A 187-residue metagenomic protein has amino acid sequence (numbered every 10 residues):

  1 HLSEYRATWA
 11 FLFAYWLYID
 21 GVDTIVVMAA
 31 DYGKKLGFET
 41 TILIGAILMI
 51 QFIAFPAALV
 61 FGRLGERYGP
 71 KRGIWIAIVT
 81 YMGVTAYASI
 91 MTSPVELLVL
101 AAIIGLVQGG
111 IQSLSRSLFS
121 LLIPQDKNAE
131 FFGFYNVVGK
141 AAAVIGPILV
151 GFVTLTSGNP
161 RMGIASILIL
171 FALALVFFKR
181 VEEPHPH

Functional and structural regions predicted by a protein language model:
H1-L12: Juxtamembrane intracellular "pre-TM" segments in multi-pass secondary transporters
V27-L43: Short amphipathic helix-loop junctions that connect adjacent transmembrane helices in Major Facilitator Superfamily/SLC
P56-P70, T154: Helix-to-loop junctions at the C-terminal end of transmembrane segments in multipass secondary transporters
R72-Y87: Structural signature of the two symmetry-related core transmembrane helices
S89-A101: Helix-loop junctions at membrane interfaces in 12-TM secondary transporters
G110-P124: Intracellular juxtamembrane helix-capping segments at the cytosolic ends of symmetry-related transmembrane helices
F152-F171: A membrane-interface helix-boundary motif in multi-pass transporters
A165-H187: Multi-pass alpha-helical transporter architecture, strongest for 12-TM Major Facilitator/SLC carriers used
